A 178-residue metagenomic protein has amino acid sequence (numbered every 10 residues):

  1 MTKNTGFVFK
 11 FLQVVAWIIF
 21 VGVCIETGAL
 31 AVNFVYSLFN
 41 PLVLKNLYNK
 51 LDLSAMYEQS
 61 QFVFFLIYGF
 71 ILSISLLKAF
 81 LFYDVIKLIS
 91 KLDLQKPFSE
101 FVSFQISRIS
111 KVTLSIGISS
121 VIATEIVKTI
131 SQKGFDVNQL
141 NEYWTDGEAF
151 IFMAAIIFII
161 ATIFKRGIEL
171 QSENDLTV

Functional and structural regions predicted by a protein language model:
T2-V8, L81-Q105, L176-V178: Cytoplasmic juxtamembrane regions at transmembrane-helix boundaries
K3, L114-V178: Alpha-helical transmembrane segments of multi-pass integral membrane proteins, characterized by long hydrophobic
N4-T27, S107-S110: Alpha-helical transmembrane segments and their helix-start/interface "positive-inside/aromatic belt" motifs in integral
V21-S37, T124-E125: Alpha-helical transmembrane segments of multi-pass membrane proteins
F34-K45, K87-S90, K128-V137, T177: Transmembrane helix-loop junctions in multipass membrane proteins, especially transporters and channels
L38-Q59: Perimembrane loop-to-helix junctions flanking transmembrane segments
I67-S90, I157-E169: Transmembrane alpha-helical segments in integral membrane proteins
Q95-V127: Hydrophobic alpha-helical transmembrane segments of integral membrane proteins
